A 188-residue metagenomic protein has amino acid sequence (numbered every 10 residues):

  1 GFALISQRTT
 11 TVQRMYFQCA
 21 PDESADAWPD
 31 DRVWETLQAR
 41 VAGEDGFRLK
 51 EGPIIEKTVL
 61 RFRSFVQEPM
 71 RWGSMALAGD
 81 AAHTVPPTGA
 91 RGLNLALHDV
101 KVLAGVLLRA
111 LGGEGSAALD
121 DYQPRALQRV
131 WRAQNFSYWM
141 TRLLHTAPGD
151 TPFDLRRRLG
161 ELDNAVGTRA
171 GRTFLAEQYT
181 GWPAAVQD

Functional and structural regions predicted by a protein language model:
G1-L60: Conserved FAD/dinucleotide-binding core of flavoprotein oxidoreductases
F2, S64-V66, A82-N94, Q128: Glycine-rich phosphate/pyrophosphate-binding beta-alpha loops
A25-W28, R91-L95: Short alpha-helix boundary/capping segments
D26, S74, A126-L127: Short, cationic motifs built from Arg/Lys/His that form the positively charged side of catalytic pockets
T36, M75-D80, N94-L95, L103: C-terminal structured domain segments across diverse proteins
F47, A90, G105-D188: C-terminal helical "tail/cap" subdomain of flavin- and related membrane-associated enzymes
L60-L77, A81: FAD-binding beta-loop-beta segment adjacent to the flavin cofactor pocket
